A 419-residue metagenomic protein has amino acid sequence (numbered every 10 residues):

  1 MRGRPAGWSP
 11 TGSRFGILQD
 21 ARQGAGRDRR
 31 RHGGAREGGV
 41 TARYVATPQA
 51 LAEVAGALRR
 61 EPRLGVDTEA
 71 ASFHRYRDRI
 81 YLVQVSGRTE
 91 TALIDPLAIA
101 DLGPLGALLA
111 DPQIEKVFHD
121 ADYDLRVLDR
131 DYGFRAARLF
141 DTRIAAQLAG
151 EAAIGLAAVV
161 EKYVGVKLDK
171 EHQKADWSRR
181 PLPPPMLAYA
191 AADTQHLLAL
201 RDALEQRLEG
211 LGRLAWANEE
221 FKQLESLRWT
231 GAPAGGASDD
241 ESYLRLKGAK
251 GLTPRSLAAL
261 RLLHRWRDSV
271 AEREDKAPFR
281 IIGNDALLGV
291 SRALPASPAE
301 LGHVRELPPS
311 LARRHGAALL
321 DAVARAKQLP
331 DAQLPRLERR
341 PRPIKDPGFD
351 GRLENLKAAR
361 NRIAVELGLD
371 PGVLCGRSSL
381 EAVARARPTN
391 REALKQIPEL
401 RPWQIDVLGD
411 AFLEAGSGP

Functional and structural regions predicted by a protein language model:
M1-R29, G38, A110, L139 (+1 more regions): Phosphodiester-processing cores and adjacent nucleic acid-binding clamps
G3-R4, F15, Q19, A25 (+4 more regions): Accessory DNA-binding and partner-docking regions appended to nucleic-acid-acting proteins, especially the terminal
G16, R22, G26, R31-L64 (+1 more regions): N-terminal accessory regions of nucleic-acid-interacting proteins
Y44, Q84, R88-L198, D202-E205 (+2 more regions): Active-site-proximal helix-loop-helix substrate-binding element of RNase H-like nuclease domains
T47, D120-A121, G283, G376: Helix N-cap/beta->alpha junction signal
G65, H74, L82-V85: Non-catalytic, usually N-terminal nucleic-acid engagement modules in DNA/RNA processing proteins
E69-F73, A145, E306-P308: Short beta-turn/strand-loop junction motif enriched in small, turn-promoting residues
